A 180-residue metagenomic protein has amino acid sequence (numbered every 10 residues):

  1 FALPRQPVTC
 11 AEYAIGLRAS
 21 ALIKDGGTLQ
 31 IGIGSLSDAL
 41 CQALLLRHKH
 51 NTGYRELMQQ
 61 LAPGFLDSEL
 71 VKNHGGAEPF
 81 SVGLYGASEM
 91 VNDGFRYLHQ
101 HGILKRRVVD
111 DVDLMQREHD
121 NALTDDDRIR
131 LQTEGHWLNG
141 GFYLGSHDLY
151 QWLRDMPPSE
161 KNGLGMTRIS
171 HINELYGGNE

Functional and structural regions predicted by a protein language model:
F1-E180: Conserved alpha/beta enzyme-core scaffold
